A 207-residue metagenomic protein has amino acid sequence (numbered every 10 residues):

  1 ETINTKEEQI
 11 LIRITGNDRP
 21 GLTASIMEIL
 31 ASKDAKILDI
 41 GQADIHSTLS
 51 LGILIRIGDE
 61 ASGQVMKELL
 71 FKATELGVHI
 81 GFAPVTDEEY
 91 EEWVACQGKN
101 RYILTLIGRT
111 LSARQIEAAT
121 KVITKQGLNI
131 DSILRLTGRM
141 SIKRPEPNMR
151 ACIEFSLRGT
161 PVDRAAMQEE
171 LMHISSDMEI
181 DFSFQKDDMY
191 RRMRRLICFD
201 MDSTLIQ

Functional and structural regions predicted by a protein language model:
E1-R194: A conserved regulatory-domain signal marking ACT and ACT-like small-molecule sensing domains and adjacent regulatory
R195-Q207: Asp-based phosphoryl-transfer active-site loop
